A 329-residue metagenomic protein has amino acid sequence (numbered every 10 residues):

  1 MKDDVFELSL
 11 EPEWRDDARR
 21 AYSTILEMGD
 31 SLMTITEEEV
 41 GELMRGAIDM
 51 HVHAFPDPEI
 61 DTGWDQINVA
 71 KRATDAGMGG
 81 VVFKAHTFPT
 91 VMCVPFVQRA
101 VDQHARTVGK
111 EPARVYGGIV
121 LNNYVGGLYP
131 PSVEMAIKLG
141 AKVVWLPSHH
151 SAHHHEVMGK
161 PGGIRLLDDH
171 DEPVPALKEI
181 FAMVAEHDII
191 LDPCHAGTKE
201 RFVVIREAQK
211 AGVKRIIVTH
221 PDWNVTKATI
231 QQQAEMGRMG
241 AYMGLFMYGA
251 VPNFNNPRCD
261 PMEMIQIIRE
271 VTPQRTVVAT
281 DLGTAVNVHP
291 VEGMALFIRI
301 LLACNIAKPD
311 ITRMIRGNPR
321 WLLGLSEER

Functional and structural regions predicted by a protein language model:
V5-E59: Replace "His-x-His-based motif
G41, T74-D75, V94-P112, E134-G140 (+4 more regions): Acidic (Asp/Glu)-rich catalytic clusters
A47-D65, G117-G127, L166-D171: Active-site mouth loops of central-metabolism enzymes
D49, H53, N68-M92, E111-N123 (+4 more regions): Divalent metal-dependent hydrolysis catalytic cores, especially in the metallo-beta-lactamase
P112, N122-V218: Extended substrate/RNA-proximal surfaces in nucleic-acid metabolism proteins
A182, H187-C259, V277: Catalytic pocket-lining loop regions of alpha/beta-barrel enzymes, especially the amidohydrolase/enolase/GH5 lineages
P273-P290: Short acidic/histidine-rich active-site segments
V291-R329: Mid-to-C-terminal alpha-helical segments outside catalytic/metal-binding sites
